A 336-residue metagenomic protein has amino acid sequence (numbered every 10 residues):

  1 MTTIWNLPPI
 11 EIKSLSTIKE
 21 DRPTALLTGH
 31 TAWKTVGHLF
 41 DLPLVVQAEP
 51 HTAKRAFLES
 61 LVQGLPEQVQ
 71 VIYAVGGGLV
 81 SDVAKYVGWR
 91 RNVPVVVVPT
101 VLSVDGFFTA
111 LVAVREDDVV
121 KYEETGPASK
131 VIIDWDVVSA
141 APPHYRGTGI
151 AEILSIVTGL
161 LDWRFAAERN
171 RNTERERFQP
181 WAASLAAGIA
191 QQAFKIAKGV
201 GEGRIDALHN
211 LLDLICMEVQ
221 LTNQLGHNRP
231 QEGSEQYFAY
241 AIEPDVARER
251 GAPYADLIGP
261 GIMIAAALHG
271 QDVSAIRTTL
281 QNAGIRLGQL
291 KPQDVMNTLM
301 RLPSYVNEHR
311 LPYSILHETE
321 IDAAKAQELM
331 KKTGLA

Functional and structural regions predicted by a protein language model:
M1-V71: ATP/NTP phosphate-donor binding region
T17-K19, L65-E67, G88, K121-G126 (+3 more regions): Solvent-exposed alpha-helices and their adjacent loops that cap or buttress functional pockets in soluble metabolic
L27-T28, G76, P99, I133: Short beta-strand/turn micro-motifs composed of small residues that flank or help shape donor/cofactor-binding pockets
E67-V87, R91-L102: A short, small-residue-rich loop immediately preceding and capping a beta-strand
V75, V104-F107, V273: Active-site histidine-anchored catalytic micro-motif
R91-G188: A glycine/threonine-rich phosphate-anchoring loop and its flanking beta-alpha core in nucleotide/phosphate-binding
F178-N282, G288-L290: Active-site segments that bind and position negatively charged phosphate/pyrophosphate groups
Q271-A336: C-terminal charged capping/lid subdomain of soluble metabolic enzymes
